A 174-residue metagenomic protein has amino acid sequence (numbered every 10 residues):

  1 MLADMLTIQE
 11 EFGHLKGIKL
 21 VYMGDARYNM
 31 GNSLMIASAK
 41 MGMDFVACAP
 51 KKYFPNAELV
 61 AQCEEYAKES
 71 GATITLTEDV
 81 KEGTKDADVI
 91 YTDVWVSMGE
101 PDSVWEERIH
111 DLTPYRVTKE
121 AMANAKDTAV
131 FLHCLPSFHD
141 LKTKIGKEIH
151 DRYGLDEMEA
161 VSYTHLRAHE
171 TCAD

Functional and structural regions predicted by a protein language model:
M1-A3, N32-M35, T143-K144: Short acidic, glycine/serine/threonine-rich loops at helix termini
M1-I18: Short internal alpha-helix immediately C-terminal to a glycine-rich phosphate-binding loop in Rossmann-like
A3, L166-R167: Short alpha-helices
K16-T75: Glycine-rich phosphate/diphosphate-binding loop of Rossmann-like nucleotide-binding domains
E65-S162: Rossmann-like adenosine-cofactor binding region
H165, C172-D174: Single conserved hydrophobic/aromatic residue that forms the stacking wall/gate of nucleotide- or nucleobase-binding
